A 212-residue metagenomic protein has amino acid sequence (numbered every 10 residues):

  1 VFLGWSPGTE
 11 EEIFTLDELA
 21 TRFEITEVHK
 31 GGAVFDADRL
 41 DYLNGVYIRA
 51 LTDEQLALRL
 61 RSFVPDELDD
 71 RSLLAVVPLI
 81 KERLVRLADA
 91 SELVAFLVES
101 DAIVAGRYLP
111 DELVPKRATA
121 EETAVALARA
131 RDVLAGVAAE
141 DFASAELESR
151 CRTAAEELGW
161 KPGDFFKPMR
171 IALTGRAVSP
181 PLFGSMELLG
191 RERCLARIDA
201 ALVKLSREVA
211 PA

Functional and structural regions predicted by a protein language model:
V1-I48, Q55, I171-L173, A177 (+1 more regions): Alpha-helical recognition segments enriched in aromatics with Gly/Pro capping that present substrate-recognition
L3-G4, N44-Y47, V64, I80 (+5 more regions): Generic structural signal for hydrophobic core residues of well-folded globular domains
F14-E18, F23, F35-R39, L51-R59 (+8 more regions): Generic recognition of stable, solvent-exposed alpha-helical segments in well-folded globular domains
L19-E27, E67, V104-D111, E156-G159 (+1 more regions): Short, mixed-charge aromatic SLiMs
K30-D36, L68-V76, E156-D164, A177: Structural motif
D53-L158: Small-residue-rich helix-loop
F142-A212: Charged substrate- and nucleic-acid-binding regions of tRNA-handling and nucleotidyl-transfer enzymes, centered on
